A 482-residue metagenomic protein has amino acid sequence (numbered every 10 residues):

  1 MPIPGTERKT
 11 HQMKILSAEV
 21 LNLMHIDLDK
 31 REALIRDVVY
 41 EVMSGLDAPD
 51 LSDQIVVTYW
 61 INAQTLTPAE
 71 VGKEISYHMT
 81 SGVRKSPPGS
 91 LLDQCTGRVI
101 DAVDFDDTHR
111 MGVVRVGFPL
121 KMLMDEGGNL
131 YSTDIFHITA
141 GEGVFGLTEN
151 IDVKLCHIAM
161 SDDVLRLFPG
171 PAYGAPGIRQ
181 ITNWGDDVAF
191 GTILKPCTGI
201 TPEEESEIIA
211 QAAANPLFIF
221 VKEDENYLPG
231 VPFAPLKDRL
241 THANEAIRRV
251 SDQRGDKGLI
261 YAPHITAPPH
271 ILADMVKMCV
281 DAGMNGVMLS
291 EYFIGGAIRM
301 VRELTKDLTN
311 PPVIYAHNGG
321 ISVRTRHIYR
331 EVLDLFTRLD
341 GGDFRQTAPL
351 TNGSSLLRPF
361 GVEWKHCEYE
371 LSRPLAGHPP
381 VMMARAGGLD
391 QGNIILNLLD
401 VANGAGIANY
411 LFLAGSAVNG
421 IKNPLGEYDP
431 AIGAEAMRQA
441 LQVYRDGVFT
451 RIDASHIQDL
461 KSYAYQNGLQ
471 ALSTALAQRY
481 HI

Functional and structural regions predicted by a protein language model:
P2-E207, Q211-A213: N-terminal capping/small domains of soluble enzymes
W60-L66, V188-S206, I260-I271, N318-Y329 (+2 more regions): Active-site mouth loops of central-metabolism enzymes
N62, H78-G82, A246, V250-Q253 (+5 more regions): Change "in soluble alpha/beta enzymes" to "in soluble alpha/beta proteins
I178-T182, L240-G255, V301-T309, V362-G377 (+3 more regions): Surface-exposed amphipathic alpha-helices with a cationic face
F218-L240, P349-L356, K422: Glycine-rich, proline-tolerant flexible connector loops at the mouths of alpha/beta enzymes
R239-A246, S251-G255, L259-V280, A297: N-terminal active-site wall of soluble small-molecule enzyme domains
L272-K277, A282-A414, I432: Catalytic alpha/beta core domains of metabolic enzymes, predominantly
L425-I482: Extended, intrinsically disordered, low-complexity segments
